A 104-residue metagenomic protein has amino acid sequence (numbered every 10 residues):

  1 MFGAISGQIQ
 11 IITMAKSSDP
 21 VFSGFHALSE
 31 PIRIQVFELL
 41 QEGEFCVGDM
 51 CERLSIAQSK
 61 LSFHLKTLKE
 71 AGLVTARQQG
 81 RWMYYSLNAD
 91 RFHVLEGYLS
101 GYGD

Functional and structural regions predicted by a protein language model:
M1-P20, E38-E42, A89-D104: Amphipathic alpha-helical dimerization/coiled-coil segments that flank or bridge DNA-binding/regulatory modules
I5-G7, S55, L61: Intrinsic low-complexity/disordered segments
D19-S59, Q79-R91: N-terminal helix-turn-helix DNA-binding core of bacterial DNA-binding proteins
G24, A71, R81-M83, G97-G101: Short, structured secondary-structure boundary patches
P31, L68, V94, Y98: Solvent-exposed, charged/polar functional surfaces in cytosolic regulatory/catalytic domains
E52, F63, K69-E70: Alpha-helical residues within the helix-turn-helix
